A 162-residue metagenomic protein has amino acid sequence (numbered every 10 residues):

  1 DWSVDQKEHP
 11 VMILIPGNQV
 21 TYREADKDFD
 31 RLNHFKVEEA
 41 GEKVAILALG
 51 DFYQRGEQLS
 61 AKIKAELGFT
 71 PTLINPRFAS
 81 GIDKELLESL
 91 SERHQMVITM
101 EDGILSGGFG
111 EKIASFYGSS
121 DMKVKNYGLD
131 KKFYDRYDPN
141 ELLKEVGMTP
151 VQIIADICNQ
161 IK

Functional and structural regions predicted by a protein language model:
D1-W2: Structured, non-catalytic alpha/beta "coupling" segments that mediate domain-domain communication and provide generic
D5-K162: Thiamine diphosphate
